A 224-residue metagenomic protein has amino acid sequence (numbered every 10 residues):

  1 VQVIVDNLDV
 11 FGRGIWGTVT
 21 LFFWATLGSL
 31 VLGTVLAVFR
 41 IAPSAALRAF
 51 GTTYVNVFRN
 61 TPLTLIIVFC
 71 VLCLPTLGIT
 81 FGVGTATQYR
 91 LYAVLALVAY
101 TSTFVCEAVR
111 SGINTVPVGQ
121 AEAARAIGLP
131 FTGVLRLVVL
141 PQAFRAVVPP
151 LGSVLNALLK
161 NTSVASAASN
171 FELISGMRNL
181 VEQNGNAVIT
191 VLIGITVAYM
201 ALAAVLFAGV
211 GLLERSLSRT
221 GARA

Functional and structural regions predicted by a protein language model:
V1-A224: Transmembrane alpha-helices and adjacent helix-loop boundaries
